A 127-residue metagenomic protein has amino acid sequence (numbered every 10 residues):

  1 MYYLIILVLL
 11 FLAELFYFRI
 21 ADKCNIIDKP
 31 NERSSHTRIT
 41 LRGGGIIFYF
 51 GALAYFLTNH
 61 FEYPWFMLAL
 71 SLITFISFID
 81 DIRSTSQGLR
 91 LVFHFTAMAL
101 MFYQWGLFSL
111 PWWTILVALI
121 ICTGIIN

Functional and structural regions predicted by a protein language model:
M1-N127: "…together with the soluble PPM/PP2C metallo-phosphatase catalytic core" -> "…together with the soluble PPM/PP2C
